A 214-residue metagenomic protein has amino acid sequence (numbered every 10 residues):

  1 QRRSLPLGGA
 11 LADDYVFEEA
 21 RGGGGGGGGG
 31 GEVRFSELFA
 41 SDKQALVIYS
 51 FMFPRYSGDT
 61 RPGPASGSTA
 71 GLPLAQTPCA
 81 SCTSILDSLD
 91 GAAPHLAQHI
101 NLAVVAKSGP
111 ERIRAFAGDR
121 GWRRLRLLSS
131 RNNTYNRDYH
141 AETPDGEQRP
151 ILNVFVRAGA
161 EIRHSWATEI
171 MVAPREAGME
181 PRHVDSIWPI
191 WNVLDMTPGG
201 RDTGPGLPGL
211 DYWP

Functional and structural regions predicted by a protein language model:
Q1-L46, S50-P94, Q98-H99, A115-D119 (+1 more regions): Non-globular targeting/processing and membrane-anchoring segments
A97-S130: Conserved segment of the thioredoxin-like fold in thiol-based oxidoreductases
